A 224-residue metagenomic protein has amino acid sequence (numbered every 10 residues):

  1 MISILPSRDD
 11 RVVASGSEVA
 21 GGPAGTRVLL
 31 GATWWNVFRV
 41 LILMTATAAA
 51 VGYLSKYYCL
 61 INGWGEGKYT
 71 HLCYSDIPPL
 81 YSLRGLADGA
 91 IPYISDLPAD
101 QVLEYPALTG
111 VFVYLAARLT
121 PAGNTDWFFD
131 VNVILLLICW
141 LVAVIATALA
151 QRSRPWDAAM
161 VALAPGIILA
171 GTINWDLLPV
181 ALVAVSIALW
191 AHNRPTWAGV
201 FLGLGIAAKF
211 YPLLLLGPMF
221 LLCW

Functional and structural regions predicted by a protein language model:
I2-S153: TM-lumen/periplasm interface segments of multi-pass membrane proteins, especially the first transmembrane helix
L135-I138, A158-L163, I167-V185, A208 (+1 more regions): Multi-pass, polyprenyl lipid-linked donor-dependent membrane glycosyltransferases
I145-A164, W197: Transmembrane-helix signature of polytopic, membrane-embedded enzymes that assemble or transfer cell-envelope glycans
A146, P179-P195: Specific aromatic-rich, kink-prone transmembrane helix
W190, L204-Y211: Transmembrane helix irregularities
A191-V200, C223-W224: Membrane-interface junctions at the ends of membrane-embedded or membrane-associated helices
L214-W224: Perimembrane helix-loop-helix junctions
